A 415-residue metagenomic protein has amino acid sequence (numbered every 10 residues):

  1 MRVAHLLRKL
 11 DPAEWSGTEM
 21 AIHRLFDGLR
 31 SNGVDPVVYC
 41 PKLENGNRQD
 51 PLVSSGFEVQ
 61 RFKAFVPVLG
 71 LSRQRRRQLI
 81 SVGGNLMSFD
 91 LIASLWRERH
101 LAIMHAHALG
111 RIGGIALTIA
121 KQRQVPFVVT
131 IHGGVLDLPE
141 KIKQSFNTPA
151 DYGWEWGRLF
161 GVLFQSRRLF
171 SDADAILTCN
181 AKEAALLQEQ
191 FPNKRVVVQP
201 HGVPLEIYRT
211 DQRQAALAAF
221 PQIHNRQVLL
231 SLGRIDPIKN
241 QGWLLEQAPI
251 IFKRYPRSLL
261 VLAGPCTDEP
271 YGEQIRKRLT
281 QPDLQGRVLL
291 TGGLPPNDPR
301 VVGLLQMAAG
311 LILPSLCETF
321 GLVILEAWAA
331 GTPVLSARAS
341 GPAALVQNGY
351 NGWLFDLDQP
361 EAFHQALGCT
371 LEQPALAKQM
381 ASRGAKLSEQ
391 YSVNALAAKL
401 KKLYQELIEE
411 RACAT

Functional and structural regions predicted by a protein language model:
M1-Q60, A395-A398, T415: N-terminal subdomain of nucleotide-sugar transferases
K182, G202: Carbohydrate-associated surface elements
R209-Q222, I275: A short helix/loop element that forms part of the nucleotide-sugar donor recognition site in Leloir-type
Q222-K239, L245-A248, V261-A263: Conserved donor-binding/catalytic core segment of Leloir-type glycosyltransferases
G272-P295: Nucleotide-activated donor-binding/catalytic signature segment of Leloir-type glycosyltransferases, i.e., the conserved
L316: Aromatic "clamp/platform" in nucleotide-sugar-dependent glycosyltransferases that forms part of the donor/acceptor
P333-S336: Short hydrophobic beta-strand element within catalytic cores of glycosyltransferases and related nucleotide-activated
N348-G349, W353-P360, C369-P374: Conserved acidic donor-binding segment of nucleotide-sugar-dependent glycosyltransferases
